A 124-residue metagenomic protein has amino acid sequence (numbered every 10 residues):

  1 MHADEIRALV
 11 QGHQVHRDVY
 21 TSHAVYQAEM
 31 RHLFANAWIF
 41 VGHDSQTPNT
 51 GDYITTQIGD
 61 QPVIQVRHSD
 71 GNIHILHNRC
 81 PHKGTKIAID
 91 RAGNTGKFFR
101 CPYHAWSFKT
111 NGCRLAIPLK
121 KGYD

Functional and structural regions predicted by a protein language model:
M1-H2, H16, H43, P102 (+1 more regions): Alpha-helix initiation/capping motif
A3, R7, Y26-M30, H104: Generic detector of well-ordered alpha-helical segments enriched in charged/polar residues, highlighting helical
A3-V19: Short, contiguous pre-domain boundary segments
V19-G59, V63: Non-catalytic accessory segments flanking enzyme active sites
T47-D124: Rieske [2Fe-2S] iron-sulfur-binding domain
